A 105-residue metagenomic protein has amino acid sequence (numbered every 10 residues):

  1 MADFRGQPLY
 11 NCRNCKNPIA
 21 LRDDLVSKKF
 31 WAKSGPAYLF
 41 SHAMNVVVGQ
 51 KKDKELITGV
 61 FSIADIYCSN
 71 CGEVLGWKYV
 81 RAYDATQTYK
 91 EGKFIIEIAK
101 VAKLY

Functional and structural regions predicted by a protein language model:
M1-Y105: A short Gly-Trp-Pro
